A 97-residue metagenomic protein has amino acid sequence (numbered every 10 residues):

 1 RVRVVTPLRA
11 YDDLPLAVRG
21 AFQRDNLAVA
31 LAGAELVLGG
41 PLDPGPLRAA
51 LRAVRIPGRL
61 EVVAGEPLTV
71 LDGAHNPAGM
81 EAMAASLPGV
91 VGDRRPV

Functional and structural regions predicted by a protein language model:
R1-T6: Short polybasic amphipathic segments
P7-V97: Nucleotide phosphate-binding/pyrophosphate-handling subdomain across enzymes that bind or process nucleotide phosphates
